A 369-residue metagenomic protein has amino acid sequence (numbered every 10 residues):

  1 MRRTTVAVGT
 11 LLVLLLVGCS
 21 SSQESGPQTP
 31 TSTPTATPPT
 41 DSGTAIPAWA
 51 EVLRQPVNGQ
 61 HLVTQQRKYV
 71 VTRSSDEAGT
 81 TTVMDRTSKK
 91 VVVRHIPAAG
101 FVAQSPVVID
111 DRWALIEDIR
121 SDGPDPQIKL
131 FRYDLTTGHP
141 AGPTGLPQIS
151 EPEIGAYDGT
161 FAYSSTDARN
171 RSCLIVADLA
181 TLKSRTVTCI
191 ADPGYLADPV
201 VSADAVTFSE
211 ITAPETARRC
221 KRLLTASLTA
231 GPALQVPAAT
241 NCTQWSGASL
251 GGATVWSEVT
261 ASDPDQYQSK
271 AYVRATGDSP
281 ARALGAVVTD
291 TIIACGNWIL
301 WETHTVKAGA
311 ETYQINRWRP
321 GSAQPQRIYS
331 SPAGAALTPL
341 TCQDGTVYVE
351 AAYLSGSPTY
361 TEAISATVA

Functional and structural regions predicted by a protein language model:
L15-G18: C-terminal motif of bacterial Sec signal peptides marking the signal peptidase cleavage site
S20-S22: Bacterial signal peptide processing site
P47-Q55, K89-P97, G138-G145, L182-I190 (+3 more regions): A short beta-strand motif characteristic of beta-propeller blades
R54-R67, A99-D111, G145-G159, C189-A203 (+3 more regions): Repeated scaffold domains used in trafficking and secretory/extracellular systems, primarily beta-propellers
Q66-R67, V71-E77, L115-G123, T160-A168 (+5 more regions): Beta-strand C-termini and the immediately following turn/loop, strongest in propeller blades
D85-K89, Y133-G138, A177-L182, A226-G231 (+3 more regions): Short loop/turn segments that connect beta-strands within beta-propeller blades
G155-E258: Solenoidal tandem-repeat scaffolds enriched in leucines and small polar residues
G334-A369: Blade-level signature of beta-propeller repeat domains, shared across WD40, Kelch, NHL, RCC1 and BNR/Asp-box propellers
